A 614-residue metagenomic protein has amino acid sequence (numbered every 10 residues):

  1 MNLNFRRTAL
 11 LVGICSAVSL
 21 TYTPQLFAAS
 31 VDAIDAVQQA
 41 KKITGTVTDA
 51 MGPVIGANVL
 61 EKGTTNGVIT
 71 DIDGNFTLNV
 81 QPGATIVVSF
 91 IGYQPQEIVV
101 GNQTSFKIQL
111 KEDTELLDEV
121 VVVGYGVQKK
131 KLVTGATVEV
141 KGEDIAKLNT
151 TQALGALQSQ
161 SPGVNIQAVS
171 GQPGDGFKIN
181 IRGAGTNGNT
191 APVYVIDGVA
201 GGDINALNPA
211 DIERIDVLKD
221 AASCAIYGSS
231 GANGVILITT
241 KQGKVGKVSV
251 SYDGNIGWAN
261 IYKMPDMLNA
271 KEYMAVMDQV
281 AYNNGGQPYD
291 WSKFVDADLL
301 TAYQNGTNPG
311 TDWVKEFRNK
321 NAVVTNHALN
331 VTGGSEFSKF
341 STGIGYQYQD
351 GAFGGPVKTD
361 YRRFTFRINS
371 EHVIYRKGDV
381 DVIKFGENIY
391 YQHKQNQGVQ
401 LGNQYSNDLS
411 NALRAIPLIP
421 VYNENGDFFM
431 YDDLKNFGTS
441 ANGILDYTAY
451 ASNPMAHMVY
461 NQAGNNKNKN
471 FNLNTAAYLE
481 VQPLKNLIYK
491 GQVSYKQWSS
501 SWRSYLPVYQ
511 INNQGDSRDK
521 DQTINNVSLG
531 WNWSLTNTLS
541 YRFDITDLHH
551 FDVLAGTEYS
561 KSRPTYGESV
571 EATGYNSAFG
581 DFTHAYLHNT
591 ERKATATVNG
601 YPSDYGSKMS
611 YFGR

Functional and structural regions predicted by a protein language model:
M1-I368, V373-F385, N474-T475, S569 (+2 more regions): Short, small/polar-rich motifs associated with maturation and membrane association, primarily at protein termini
P53, P192-V193, P417, P483 (+1 more regions): Proline-rich low-complexity regions
P82, N102, Q482-L484, D544-T546: Residue-level recognition of beta-strand termini and adjacent short loop/turns
V245-G310, G354-Y361, N369-N472, K490-Q492 (+1 more regions): Surface-exposed loop/interface segments of Gram-negative outer-membrane beta-barrel transport/assembly proteins
L487: An active-site-proximal structural segment forming one wall of the substrate-binding cleft that immediately precedes
